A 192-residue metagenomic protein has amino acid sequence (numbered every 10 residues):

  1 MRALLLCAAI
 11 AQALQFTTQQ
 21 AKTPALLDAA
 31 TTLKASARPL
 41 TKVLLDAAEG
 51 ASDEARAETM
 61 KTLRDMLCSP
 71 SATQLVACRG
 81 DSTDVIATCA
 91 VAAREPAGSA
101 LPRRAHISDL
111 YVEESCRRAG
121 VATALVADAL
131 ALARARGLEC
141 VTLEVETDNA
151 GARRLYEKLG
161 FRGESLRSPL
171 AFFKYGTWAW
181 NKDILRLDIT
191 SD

Functional and structural regions predicted by a protein language model:
M1-Q15: N-terminal chloroplast transit peptides
F16, Q20-S115, V126-D128, L132 (+2 more regions): Acetyl-CoA-dependent GNAT
E113-S115, A119, T147-D148: Active-site acidic-Proline motif in GNAT/NAT acetyltransferases
A119, R136-E139: Short coil/turn segments at alpha/beta junctions that flank glycine-rich nucleotide-binding fingerprints
E139-T142, E146-R153, E157-D192: C-terminal "cap" of GNAT-fold acetyltransferases
